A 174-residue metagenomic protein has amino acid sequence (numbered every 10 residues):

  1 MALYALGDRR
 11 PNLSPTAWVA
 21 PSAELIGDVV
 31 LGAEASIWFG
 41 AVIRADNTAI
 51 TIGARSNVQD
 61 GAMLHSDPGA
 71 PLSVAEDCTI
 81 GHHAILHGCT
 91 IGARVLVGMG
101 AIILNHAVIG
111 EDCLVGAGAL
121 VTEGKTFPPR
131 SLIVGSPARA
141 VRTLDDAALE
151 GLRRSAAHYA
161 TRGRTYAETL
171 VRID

Functional and structural regions predicted by a protein language model:
M1-T16, L72-G81, I85, I91 (+1 more regions): C-terminal segments of enzyme domains that contribute to small-molecule binding surfaces
P15, A20-P21, I26-G27, G32-A33 (+14 more regions): Left-handed beta-helix
I50: A short, polar/charged loop-to-alpha-helix boundary motif
